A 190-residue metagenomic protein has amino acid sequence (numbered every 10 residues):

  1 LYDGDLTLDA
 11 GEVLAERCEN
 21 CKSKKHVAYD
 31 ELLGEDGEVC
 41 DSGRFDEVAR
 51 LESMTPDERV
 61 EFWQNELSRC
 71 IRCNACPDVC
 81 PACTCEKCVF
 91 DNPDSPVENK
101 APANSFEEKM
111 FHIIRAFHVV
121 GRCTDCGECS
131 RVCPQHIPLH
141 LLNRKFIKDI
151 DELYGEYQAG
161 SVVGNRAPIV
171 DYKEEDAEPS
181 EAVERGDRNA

Functional and structural regions predicted by a protein language model:
L1-W63, P81, A190: Iron-sulfur-associated redox domains of electron-transfer enzymes in respiratory and anaerobic energy metabolism
C21, C73, C126: Short Cys/His-rich metal-coordination motifs, predominantly Zn2+-binding knuckles/fingers
V39-S68, A82-A190: Ferredoxin-type iron-sulfur electron-transfer modules in oxidoreductases and energy-metabolism complexes
C73-A75, C83: Long, contiguous secondary-structure blocks with strong helical propensity
D78: Phosphate-binding active sites in nucleotide-utilizing proteins
